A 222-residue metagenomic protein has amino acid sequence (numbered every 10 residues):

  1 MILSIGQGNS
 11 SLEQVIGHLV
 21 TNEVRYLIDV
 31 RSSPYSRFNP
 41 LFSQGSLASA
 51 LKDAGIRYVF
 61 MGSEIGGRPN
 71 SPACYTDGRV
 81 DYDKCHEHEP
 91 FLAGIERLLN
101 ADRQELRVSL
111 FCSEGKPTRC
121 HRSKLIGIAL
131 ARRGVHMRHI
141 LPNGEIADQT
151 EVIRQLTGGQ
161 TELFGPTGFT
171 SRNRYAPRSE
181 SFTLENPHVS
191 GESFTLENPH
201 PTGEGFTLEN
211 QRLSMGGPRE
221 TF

Functional and structural regions predicted by a protein language model:
M1-V189, F194-L196, G203-F222: Residues lining hydrophobic/aromatic ligand-binding pockets adjacent to catalytic sites
